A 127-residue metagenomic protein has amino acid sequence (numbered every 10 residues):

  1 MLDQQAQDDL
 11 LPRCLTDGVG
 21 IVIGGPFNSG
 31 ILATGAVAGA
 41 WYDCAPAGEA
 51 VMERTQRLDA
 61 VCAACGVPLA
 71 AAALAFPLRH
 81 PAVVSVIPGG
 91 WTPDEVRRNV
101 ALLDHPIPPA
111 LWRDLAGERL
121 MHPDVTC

Functional and structural regions predicted by a protein language model:
M1-E118, H122-D124: Beta/alpha (TIM)-barrel catalytic core signal, keyed to glycine-rich beta->alpha loops juxtaposed to Asp/Glu that bind
